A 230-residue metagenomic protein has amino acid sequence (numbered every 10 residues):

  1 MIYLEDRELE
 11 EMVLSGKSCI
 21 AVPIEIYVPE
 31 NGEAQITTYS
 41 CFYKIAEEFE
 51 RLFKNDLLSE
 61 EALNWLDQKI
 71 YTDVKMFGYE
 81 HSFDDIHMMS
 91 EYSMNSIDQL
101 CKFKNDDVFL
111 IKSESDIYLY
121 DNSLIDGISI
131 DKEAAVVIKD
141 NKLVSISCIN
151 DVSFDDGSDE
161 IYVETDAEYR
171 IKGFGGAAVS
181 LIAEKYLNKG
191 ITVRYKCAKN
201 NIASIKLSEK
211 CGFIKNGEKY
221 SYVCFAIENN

Functional and structural regions predicted by a protein language model:
M1-K112: Acyl-donor-binding surface of acyltransferase catalytic domains
A34, Y186-A198: Conserved GNAT acetyl-CoA-binding A-motif
S82-M94, I214-E228: Conserved catalytic-core motifs of GNAT/GCN5-like acyltransferases
D116-K132: Active-site rim helix/loop that mediates acceptor-substrate recognition in acyltransferases
G127-E133, I138-S158, Y162-E164: A conserved beta-strand-loop-helix scaffold within acyl/acetyltransferase catalytic domains
N141, G173, N201: Conserved G/P- and acidic residue-centered "switch" motifs that form tight phosphate/ATP-binding loops in soluble
T165, I171-L187, K206-K210: Conserved acetyl-CoA-binding loop-helix of GNAT-fold acetyltransferases
Y195-E209, I214, S221-A226: Conserved beta-strand-loop-alpha-helix junction that forms the acyl-donor binding cleft
